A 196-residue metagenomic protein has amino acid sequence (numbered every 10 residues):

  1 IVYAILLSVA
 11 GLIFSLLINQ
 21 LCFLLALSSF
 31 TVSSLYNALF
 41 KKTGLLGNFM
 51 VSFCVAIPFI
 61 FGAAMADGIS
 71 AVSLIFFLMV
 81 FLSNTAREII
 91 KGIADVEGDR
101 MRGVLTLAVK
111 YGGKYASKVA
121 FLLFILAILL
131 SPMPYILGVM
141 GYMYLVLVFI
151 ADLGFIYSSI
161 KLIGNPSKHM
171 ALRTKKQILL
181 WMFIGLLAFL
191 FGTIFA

Functional and structural regions predicted by a protein language model:
I1-A71, I75: Intramembrane alpha-helical segments
I1-L27, V104-M140: Multi-pass membrane catalytic core of lipid/isoprenoid biosynthesis enzymes
I1-Y3, S34-C54, D99-K118, K161-I184: Interhelical loop and helix-boundary elements at the membrane-water interface of polytopic inner-membrane proteins
A4-S8, A26, F30, N48 (+8 more regions): Residues within membrane-spanning alpha-helices of integral membrane proteins, especially the hydrophobic core/packing
T31-A38, I57, L78-I93, I150-L162: Transmembrane alpha-helical segments that form the membrane-embedded catalytic/substrate-channel core of multi-pass
A71-S83, M140-Y144: Alpha-helical transmembrane segments
I136-A196: Extended hydrophobic alpha-helices typical of membrane-associated regions
